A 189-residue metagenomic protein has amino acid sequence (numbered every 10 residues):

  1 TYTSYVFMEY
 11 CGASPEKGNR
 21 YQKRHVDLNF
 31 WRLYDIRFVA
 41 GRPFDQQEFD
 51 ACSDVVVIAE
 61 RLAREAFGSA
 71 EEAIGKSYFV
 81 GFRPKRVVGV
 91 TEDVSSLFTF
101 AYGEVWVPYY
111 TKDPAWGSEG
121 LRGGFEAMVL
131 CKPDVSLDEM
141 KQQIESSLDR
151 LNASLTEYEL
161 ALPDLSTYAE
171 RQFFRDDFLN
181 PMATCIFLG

Functional and structural regions predicted by a protein language model:
T1, M140, L165, F187-G189: Generic low-polarity alpha-helical segments
T1-E9: Short beta-strand/turn "edge" motifs
C11, K23-Q46, C52-N180: Mid-to-C-terminal secondary-structure elements that act as membrane-proximal/extracytoplasmic interface segments
P15-E16, Q22: Acyl-group handling in specialized metabolite and lipid biosynthesis
D177-G189: Hydrophobic alpha-helical transmembrane segments of multi-pass inner-membrane transport and secretion
